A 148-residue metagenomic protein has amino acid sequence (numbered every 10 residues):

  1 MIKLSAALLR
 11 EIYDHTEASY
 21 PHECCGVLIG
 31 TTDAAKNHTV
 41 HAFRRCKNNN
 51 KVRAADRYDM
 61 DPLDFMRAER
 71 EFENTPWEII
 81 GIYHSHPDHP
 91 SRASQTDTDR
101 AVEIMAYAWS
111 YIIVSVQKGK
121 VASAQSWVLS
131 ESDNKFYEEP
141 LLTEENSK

Functional and structural regions predicted by a protein language model:
M1-I79, D88-K148: Conserved beta-strand-loop surface patch within small alpha/beta domains used for substrate/adaptor or ligand engagement
S85: Residue-level "edge-of-site" marker
